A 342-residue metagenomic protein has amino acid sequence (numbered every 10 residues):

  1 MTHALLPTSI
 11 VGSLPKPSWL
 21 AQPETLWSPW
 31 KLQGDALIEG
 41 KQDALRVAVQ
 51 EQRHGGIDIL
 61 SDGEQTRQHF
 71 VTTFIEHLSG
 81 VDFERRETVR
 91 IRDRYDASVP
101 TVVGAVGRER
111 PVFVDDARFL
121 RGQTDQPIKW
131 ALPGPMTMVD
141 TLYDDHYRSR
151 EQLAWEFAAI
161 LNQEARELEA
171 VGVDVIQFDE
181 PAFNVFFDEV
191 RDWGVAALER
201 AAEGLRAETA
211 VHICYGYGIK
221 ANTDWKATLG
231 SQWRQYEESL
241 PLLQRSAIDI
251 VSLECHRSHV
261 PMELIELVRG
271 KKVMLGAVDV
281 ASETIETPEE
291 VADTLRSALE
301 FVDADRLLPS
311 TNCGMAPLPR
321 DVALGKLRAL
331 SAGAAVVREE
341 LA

Functional and structural regions predicted by a protein language model:
M1-A342: Domain-level signal for soluble alpha/beta catalytic cores
